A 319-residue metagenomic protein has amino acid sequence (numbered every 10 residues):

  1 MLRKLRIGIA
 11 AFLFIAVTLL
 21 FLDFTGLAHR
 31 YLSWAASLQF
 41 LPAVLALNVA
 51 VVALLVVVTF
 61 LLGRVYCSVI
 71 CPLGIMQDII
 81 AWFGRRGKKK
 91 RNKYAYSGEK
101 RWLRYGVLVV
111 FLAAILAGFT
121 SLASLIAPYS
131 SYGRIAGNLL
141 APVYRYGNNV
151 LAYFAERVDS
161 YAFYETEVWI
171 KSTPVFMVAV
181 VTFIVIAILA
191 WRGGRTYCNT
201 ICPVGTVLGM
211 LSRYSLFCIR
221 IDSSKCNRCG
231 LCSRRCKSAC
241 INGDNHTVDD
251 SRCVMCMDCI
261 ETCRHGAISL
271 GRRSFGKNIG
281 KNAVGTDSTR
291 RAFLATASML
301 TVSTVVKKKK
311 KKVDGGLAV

Functional and structural regions predicted by a protein language model:
M1-R235, A239-G243, S251-R252, D258-V319: Non-ligating segments of multi-cofactor redox enzymes
